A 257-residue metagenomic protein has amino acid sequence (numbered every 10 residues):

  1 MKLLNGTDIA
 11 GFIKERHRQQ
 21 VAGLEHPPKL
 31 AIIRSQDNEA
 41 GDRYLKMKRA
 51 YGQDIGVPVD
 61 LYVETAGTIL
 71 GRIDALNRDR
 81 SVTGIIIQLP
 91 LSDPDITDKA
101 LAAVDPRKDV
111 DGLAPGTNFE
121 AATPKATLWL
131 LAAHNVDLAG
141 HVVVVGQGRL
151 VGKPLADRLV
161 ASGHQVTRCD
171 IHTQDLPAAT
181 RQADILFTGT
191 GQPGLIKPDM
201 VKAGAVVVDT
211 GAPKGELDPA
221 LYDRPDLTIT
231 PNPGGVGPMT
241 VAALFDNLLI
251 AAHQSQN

Functional and structural regions predicted by a protein language model:
M1-H26: Positively charged, low-complexity intrinsically disordered leader regions
L3, G84-D137, G194: Anion-binding alpha/beta catalytic cores of soluble intermediary-metabolism enzymes, centered on
V21-A31, S35-Q53: N-terminal glycine-rich anion-binding loops that anchor highly charged ligand groups
D37-K46, A121-T210, L217-R224: Glycine-rich phosphate/diphosphate-binding loop of Rossmann-like nucleotide-binding domains
R49-E64, V166-C169: Short beta-strand elements in bilobed, periplasmic/extracellular small-molecule ligand-binding domains
I69-R80: Short, well-structured alpha-helical segments in soluble
I87-P94, L150, G191-G194, P213 (+1 more regions): Short glycine-rich anion-binding loops that position phosphate/pyrophosphate groups of nucleotides and phosphorylated
D98-D111, V208-Q256: Rossmann-fold NAD(P)-binding glycine/threonine-rich loop
